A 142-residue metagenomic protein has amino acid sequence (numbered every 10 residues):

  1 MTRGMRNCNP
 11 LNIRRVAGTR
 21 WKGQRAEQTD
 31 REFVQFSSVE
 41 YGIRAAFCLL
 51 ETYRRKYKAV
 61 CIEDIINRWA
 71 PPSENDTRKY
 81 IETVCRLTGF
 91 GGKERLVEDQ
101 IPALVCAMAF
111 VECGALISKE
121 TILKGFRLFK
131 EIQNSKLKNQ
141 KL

Functional and structural regions predicted by a protein language model:
M1-L142: Cell-wall polysaccharide-cleaving catalytic domain and substrate-binding groove, primarily in peptidoglycan/chitin
